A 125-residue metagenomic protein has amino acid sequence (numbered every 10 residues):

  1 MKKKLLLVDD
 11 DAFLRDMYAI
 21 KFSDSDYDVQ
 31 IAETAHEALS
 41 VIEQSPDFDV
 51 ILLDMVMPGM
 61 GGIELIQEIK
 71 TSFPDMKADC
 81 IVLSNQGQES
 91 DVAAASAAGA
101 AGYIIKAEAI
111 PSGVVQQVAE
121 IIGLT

Functional and structural regions predicted by a protein language model:
A12-Q30: Two-component/phosphorelay signaling modules centered on CheY-like receiver
I31-V50: Acidic, metal-coordinating helix/loop segments flanking the phosphotransfer/catalytic sites of two-component signaling
T34-E37, G61-L65: Acidic catalytic/metal-coordinating carboxylates
E43-P46, K70-K77, A98: Conserved phosphotransfer cores of two-component systems
D54, S84: Active-site residues of response regulator receiver
M57: Receiver (REC) domain active-site loop signature in two-component systems and cognate sites in sensor histidine kinases
E64, G87-Q116: Alpha4 helix (beta4-alpha4-beta5 surface) of REC/receiver domains from two-component response regulators
G113-T125: Receiver (REC) domain switch/output surface
